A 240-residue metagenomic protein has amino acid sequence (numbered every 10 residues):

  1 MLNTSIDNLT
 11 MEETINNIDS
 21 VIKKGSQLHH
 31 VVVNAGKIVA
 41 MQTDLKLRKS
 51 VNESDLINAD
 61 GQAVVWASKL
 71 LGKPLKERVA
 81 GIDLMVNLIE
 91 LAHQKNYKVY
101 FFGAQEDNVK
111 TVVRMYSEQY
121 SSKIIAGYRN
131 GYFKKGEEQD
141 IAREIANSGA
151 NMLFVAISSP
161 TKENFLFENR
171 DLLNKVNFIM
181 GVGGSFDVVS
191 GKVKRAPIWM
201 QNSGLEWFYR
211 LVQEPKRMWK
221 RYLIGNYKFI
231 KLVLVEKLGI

Functional and structural regions predicted by a protein language model:
M1-R78, I82-D83: N-terminal nucleotide/polyanion-binding subdomain common to many enzyme families
Q27, Y97, N174-N177: A short helix->loop->beta-strand "cap" motif at the edges of active sites that frequently abuts
N34-I38, I157-K162, S185-F186: Short glycine-rich anion-binding loops that position phosphate/pyrophosphate groups of nucleotides and phosphorylated
A63-S68, R195-I240: A transmembrane-helix-recognition feature enriched in membrane-embedded lipid enzymes and envelope glyco-/phospholipid
S68-E144, S148: Conserved beta-alpha
V113, E163-L172: Short Gly/Thr/Asp-enriched flexible loops that form oxyanion-binding sites at enzyme active sites
N130-G136, N177-Q213: Short, flexible loop segments at boundaries between secondary-structure elements
I145, G149-F154, S158-S159: Proline-aspartate-enriched helix->loop->beta-strand connector
